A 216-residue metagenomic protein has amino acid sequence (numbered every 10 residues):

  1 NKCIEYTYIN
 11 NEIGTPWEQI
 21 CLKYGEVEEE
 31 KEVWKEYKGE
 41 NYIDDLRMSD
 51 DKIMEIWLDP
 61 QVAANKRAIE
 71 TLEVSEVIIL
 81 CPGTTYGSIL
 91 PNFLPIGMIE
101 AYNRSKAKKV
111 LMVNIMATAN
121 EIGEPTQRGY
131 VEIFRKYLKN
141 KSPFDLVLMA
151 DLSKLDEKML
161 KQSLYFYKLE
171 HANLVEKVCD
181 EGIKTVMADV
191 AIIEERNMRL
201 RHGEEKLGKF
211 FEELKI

Functional and structural regions predicted by a protein language model:
N1-M48, K209-E213: Electropositive, gly/pro-rich neighborhoods at or near active sites that engage anionic ligands
V27, E36-I56, N92-A117, K168-A188: P-loop/Walker A phosphate-binding loop and immediately adjacent motor/lid segment at beta-alpha junctions
M48-S49, I89-P143, K154, M159: Conserved phosphate- and dinucleotide-binding cores of soluble alpha/beta proteins, encompassing both enzyme active
M54-E70, L94: Active-site glycine-rich loop that binds ribose-phosphate moieties when present
S75: An anion/phosphate-binding loop that grips the pyrophosphate of nucleotide cofactors and donors
I79-C81, V110-M112, L148: Structural motif
G83-G87, L152-S153: Short glycine-rich anion-binding loops that position phosphate/pyrophosphate groups of nucleotides and phosphorylated
E124-I216: C-terminal functional extensions of proteins
